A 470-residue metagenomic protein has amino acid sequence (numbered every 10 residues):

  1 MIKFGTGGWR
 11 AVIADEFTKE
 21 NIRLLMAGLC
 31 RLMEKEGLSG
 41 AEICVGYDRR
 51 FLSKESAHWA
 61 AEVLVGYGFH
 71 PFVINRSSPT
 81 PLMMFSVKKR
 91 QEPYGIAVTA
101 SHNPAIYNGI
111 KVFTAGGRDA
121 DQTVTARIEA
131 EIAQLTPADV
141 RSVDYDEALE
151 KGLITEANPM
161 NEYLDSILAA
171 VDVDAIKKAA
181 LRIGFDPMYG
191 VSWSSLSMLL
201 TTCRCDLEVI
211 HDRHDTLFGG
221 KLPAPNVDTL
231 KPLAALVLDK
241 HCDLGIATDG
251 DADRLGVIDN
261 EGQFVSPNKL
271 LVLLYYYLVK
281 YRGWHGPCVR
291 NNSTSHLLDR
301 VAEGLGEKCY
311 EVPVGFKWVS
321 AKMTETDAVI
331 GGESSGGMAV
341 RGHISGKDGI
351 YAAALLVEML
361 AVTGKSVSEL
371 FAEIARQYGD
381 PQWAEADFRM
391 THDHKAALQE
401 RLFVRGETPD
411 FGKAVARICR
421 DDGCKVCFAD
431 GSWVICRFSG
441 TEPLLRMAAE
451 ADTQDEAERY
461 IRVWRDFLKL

Functional and structural regions predicted by a protein language model:
M1-Y67, P93-Y94, A148-I183: An N-terminal, well-structured beta->alpha segment
G7, V45, M83, I96 (+12 more regions): Buried hydrophobic positions in well-ordered alpha/beta secondary-structure cores of metabolic enzymes
S39-N108, M198-I258: N-terminal small/polar loop signature for handling phosphorylated ligands or for N-terminal nucleophile
N75, A130-Y163, N260-G332, M338-A339: Proline/glycine-rich low-complexity loops and linkers
N108-L238: Gly/Ser/Thr-enriched, mixed-charge loops and adjacent short helices that form phosphate/oxyanion-binding elements
V112-A115, G256-N260, V340-R341: Short beta-strand-to-turn element immediately C-terminal to the catalytic PLP-Schiff-base lysine in fold type I
D121, V209-H211, Q263-R282, G349-V357: Gly/Ser/Thr-rich active-site loops/lids in small-molecule metabolic enzymes that frequently grip phosphoryl groups
L238, L244, W284-L470: Phosphate-binding and adjacent anionic-ligand microenvironments
